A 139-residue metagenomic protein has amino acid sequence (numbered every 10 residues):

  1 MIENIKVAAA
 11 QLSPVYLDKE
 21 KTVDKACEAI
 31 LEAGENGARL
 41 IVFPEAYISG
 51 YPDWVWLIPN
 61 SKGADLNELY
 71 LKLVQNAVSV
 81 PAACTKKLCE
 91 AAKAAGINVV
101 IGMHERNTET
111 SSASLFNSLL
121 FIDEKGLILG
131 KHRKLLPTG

Functional and structural regions predicted by a protein language model:
M1-L40: N-terminal glycine-/serine-/threonine-rich phosphate-binding loop
A8, V100, R133: Residues in well-ordered beta-strands of folded domains
Q11-S13, P44, R133: Residue-level recognition of beta-strand->loop/alpha-helix junctions
K19, L31-E124: Cys-nucleophile CN-hydrolase/nitrilase-fold catalytic domain and related Cys-dependent amidase chemistry that acts on
S118, K131-H132: Residue-level detector of high-confidence beta-strand sites
L127-I128: Hydrophobic "anchor" residues
K134-G139: A short, polar/charged loop-to-alpha-helix boundary motif
